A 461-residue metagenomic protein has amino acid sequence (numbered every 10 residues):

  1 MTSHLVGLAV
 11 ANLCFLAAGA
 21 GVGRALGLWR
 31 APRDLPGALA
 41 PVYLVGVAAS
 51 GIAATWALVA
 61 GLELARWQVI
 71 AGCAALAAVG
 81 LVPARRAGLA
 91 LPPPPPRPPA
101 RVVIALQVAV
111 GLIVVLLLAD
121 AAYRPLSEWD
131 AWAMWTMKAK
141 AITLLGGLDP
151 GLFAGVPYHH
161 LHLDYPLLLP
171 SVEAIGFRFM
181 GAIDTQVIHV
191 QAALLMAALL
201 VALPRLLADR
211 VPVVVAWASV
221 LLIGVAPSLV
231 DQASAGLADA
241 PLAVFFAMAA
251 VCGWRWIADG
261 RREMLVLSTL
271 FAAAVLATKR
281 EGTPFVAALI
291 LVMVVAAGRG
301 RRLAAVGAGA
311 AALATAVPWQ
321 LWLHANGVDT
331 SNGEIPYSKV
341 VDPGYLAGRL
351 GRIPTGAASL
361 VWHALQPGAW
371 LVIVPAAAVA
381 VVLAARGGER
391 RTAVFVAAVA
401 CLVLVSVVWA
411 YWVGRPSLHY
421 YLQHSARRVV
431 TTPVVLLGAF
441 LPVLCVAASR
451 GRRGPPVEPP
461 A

Functional and structural regions predicted by a protein language model:
M1-P95, V446: Membrane-embedded, hydrophobic transmembrane alpha-helices
R33-P41, I183-Q186, L203-V225, A258: Transmembrane-helix signature of polytopic, membrane-embedded enzymes that assemble or transfer cell-envelope glycans
A77-R86, V187-R210, M248: Transmembrane-helix motifs of polytopic, lipid-linked glycan transferases
P96-R101, A208-V215, G260-E263, A297-G307 (+2 more regions): Membrane-interface helix-loop-helix junctions at transmembrane boundaries of multi-pass membrane enzymes, predominantly
R124, A288, V295-V382, L402-V408: Membrane-lumen/periplasm interface segments of specific transmembrane helices in polyprenyl phosphate-linked
A174, M196-L207, V294, S359-W362 (+2 more regions): Hydrophobic, aromatic-rich transmembrane alpha-helices and their immediate juxtamembrane boundary segments
R205, A249-M264: Membrane-interface transmembrane helices that cradle and orient dolichyl/undecaprenyl
S219-V220, G224, C252-G253, M264-R280 (+1 more regions): Membrane-interface alpha helices of multi-pass inner-membrane proteins
